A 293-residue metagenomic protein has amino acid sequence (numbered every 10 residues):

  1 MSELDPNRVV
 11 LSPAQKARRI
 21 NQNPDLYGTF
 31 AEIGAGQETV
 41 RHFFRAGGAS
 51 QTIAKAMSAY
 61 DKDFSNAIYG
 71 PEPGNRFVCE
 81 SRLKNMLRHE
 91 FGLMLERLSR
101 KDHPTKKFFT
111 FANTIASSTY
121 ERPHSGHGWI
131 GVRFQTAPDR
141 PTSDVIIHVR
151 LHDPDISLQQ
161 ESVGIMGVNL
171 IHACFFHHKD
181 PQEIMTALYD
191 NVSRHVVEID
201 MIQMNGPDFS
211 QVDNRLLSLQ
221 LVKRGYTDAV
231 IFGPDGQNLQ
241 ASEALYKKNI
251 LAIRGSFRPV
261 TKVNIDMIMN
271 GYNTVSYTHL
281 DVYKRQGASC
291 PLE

Functional and structural regions predicted by a protein language model:
S2-D139: Short alpha-helical segments enriched in small residues
N23-D25, E243-L251: A short, charged/proline- and glycine-enriched loop that marks the coil->beta-strand transition at the N-terminal
E32-I33, I253-M267: Short, glycine-rich nucleotide/cofactor-binding loops
L95-V192: N-terminal accessory interaction module
K179-Q240, L245-Y246: Non-catalytic propeptide/linker segments at domain boundaries
V263-Y277: Histidine-anchored nucleotide/phosphate-binding helix
T278-Q286: Conserved small/polar residues in nucleotide/adenosyl-binding loops
Q286-L292: N-terminal low-complexity segments that are often proline-rich with Ser/Thr-Pro
